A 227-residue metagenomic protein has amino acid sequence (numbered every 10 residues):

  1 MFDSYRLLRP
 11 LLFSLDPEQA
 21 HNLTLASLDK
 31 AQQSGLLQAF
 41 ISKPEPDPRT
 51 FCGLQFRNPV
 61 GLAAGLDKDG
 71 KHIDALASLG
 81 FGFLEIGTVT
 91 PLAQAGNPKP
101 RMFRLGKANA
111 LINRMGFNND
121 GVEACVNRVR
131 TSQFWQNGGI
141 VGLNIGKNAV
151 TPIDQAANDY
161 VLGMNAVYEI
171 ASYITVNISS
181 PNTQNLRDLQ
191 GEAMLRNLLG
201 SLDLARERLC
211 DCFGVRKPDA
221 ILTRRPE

Functional and structural regions predicted by a protein language model:
M1-Y5, N97-R101, S172-I174: Short, compositionally biased low-complexity segments
D3-F51, N113-N118, V122: An N-cap/entry alpha-helix motif that binds or orients negatively charged groups
L8-R9, L54-N58, G106-L111: Glycine-/proline-rich flexible loop or hinge segments
D16, A95-P100, R187-D188: Short secondary-structure transition/capping segments
Q55-L92: Active-site cofactor/substrate anionic-group-binding motifs, chiefly glycine- and Lys/Arg-rich phosphate-binding loops
F56, A64-D67, A77, M115-E227: Conserved alpha/beta-domain cores
H72-L76, Q94-R101, I153-A156: Short, conserved acidic/polar surface loops in the N-terminal third of protein domains
G87-N137: A gly/proline- and charged-residue-enriched helix-loop-helix capping module
